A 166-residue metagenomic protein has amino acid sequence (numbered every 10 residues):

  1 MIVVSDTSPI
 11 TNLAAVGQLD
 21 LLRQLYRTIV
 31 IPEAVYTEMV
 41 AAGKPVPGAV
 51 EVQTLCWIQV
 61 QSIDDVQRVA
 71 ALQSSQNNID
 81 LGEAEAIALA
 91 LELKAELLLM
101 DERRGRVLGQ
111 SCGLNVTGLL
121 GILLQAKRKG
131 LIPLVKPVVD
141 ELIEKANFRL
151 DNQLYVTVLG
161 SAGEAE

Functional and structural regions predicted by a protein language model:
M1-L97, R103-R106, Q110-L114, Q153-L159 (+1 more regions): Active-site-proximal, substrate-binding regions of enzyme catalytic domains and RNA-binding/basic surfaces
R106-E166: Acidic, PIN/NYN-like endoribonuclease modules and their adjacent C-terminal/linker elements
